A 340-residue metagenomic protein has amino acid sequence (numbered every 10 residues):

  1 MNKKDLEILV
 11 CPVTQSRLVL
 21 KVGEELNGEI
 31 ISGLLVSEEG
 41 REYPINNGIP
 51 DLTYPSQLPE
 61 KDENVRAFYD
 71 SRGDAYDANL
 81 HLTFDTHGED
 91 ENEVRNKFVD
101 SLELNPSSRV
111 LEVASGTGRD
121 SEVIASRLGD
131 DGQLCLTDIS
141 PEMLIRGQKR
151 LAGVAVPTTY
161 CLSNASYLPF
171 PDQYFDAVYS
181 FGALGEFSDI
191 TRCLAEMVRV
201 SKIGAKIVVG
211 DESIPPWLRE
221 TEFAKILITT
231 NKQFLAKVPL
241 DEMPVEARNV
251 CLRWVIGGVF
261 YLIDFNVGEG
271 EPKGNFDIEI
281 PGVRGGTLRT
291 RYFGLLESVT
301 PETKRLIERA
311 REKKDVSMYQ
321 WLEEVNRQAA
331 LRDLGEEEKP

Functional and structural regions predicted by a protein language model:
I8, E24-A78, V325, R332 (+1 more regions): N-terminal, positively charged/glycine-rich alpha-helical extensions of SAM-dependent methyltransferases
Y54-N105, R119-V123, M143-R146: Conserved class I S-adenosyl-L-methionine
R109-Y167: Class I SAM-dependent methyltransferase SAM/SAH-binding core
S166-A177: A short acidic, Gly/Pro-enriched loop at the edge of an enzyme's catalytic core that lines a small-molecule cofactor
T191-K206: A short glycine-rich, Lys/Arg-flanked "PGG" loop and its adjoining helix->strand segment in the class I
K206-N231: Conserved class I S-adenosyl-L-methionine
T230-R248, Y261: Short alpha-helix
L306, K314-P340: Short, basic amphipathic alpha-helical segments that act as recognition/interaction helices in nucleic-acid-binding
